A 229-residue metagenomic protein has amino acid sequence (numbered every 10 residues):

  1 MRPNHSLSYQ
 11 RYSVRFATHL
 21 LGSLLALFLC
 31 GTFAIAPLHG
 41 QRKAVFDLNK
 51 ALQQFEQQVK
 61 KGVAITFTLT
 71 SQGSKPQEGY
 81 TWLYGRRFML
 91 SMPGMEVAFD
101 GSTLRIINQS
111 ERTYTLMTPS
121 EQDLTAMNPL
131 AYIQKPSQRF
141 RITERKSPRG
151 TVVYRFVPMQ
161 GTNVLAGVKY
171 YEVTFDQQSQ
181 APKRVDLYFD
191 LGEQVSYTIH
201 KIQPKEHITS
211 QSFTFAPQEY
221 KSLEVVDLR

Functional and structural regions predicted by a protein language model:
M1-T18: N-terminal secretory signal peptides that target proteins for export/translocation
H19-A34: Bacterial N-terminal signal peptides
G31-K75, R86, F215-R229: N-terminal leader/targeting segments and the immediate start of mature chains
Q41-R42, P148, Q160-Y170, Q177-R229: Non-transmembrane domains of secretory- and envelope-associated proteins
K60-T66, Y84-L90, R149-V157, S179-D186: Short, hydrophobic/aromatic-rich segments at coil-to-beta transitions
L69-S71, M92-P93, N108-Q109, D186-F189: Beta-turn initiation residues at beta-strand->coil junctions
E78-M127, V195: An acidic-aromatic
P119-G150: Flexible, surface-exposed loop/linker segments and immediately adjacent secondary-structure boundaries
